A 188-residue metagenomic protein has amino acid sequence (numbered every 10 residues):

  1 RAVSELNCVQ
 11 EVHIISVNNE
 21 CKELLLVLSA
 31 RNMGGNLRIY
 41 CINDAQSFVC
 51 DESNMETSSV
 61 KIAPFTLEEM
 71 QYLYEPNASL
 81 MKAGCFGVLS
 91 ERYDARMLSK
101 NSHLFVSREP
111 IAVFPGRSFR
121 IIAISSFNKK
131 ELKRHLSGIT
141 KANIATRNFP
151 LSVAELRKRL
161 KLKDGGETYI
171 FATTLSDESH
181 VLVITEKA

Functional and structural regions predicted by a protein language model:
R1-A188: SAM-dependent transferase fold signal centered on methyltransferase-like domains, encompassing both Class I
